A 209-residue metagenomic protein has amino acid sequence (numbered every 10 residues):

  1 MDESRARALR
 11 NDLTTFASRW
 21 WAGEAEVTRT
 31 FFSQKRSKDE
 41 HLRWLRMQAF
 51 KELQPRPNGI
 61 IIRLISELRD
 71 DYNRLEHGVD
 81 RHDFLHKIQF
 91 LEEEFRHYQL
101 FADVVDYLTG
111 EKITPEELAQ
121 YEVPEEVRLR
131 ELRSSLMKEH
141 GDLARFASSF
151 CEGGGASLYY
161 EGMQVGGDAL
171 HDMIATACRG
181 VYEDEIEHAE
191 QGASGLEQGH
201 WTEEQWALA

Functional and structural regions predicted by a protein language model:
M1-A209: Non-heme di-metal
